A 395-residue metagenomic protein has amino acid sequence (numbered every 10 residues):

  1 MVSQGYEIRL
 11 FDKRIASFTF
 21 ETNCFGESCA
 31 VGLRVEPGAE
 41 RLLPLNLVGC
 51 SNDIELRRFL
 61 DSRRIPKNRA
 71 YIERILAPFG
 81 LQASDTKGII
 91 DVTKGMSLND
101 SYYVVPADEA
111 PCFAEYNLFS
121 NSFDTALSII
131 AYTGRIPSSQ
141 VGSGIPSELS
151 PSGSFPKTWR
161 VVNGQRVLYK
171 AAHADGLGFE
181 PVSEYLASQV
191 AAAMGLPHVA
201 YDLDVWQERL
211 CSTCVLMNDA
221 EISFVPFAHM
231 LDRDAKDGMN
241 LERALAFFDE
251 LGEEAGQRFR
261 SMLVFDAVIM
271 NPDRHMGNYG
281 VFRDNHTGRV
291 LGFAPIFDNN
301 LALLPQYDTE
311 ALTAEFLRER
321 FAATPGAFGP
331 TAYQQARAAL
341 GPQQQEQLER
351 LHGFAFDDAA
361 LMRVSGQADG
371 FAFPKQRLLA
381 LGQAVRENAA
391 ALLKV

Functional and structural regions predicted by a protein language model:
M1-V264, V268-M270, V281-V395: Phosphate/dinucleotide-binding and metal-coordinating scaffold of catalytic cores in nucleotide-dependent enzymes
H275-G280: Canonical protein kinase catalytic loop motif
